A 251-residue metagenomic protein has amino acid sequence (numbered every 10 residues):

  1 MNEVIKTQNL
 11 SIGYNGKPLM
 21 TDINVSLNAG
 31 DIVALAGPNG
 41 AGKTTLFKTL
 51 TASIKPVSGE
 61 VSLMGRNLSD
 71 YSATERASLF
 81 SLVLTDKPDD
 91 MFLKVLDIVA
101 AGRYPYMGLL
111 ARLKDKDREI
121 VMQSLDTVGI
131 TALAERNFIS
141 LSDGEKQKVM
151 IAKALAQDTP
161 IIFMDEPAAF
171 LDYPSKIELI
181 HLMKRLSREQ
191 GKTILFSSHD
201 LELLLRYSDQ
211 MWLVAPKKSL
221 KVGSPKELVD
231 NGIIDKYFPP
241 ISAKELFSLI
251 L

Functional and structural regions predicted by a protein language model:
A36-P38: The feature captures the beta-strand-to-loop junction immediately N-terminal to the Walker
T51: Helix-to-loop junction immediately C-terminal to a conserved catalytic motif
G59-N67: Conserved ABC transporter NBD signature motif
N137-L141: Conserved ABC ATPase signature
I162-D165: Catalytic Walker B motif of ABC-type/P-loop ATPase nucleotide-binding domains
S198-H199: H-loop/switch region of ABC-family ATPase nucleotide-binding domains
F238-L251: ABC ATPase nucleotide-binding domains
